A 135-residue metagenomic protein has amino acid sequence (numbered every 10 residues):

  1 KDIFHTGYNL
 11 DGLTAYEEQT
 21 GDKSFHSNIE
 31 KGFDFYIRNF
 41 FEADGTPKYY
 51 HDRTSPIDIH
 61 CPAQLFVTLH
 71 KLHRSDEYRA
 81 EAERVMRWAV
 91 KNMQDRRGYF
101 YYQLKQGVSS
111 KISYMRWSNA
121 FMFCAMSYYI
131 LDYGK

Functional and structural regions predicted by a protein language model:
K1-K135: Glycan-recognition and catalytic cores of secretory/periplasmic carbohydrate-active enzymes
